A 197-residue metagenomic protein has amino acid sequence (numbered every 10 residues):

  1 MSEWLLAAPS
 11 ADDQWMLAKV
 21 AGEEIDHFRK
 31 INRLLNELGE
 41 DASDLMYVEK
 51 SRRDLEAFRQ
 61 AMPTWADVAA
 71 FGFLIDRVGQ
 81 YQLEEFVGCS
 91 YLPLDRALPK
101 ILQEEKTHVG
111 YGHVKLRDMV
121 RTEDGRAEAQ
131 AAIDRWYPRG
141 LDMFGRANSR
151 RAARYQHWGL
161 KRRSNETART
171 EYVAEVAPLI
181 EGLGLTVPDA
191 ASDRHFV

Functional and structural regions predicted by a protein language model:
M1-K19, G79-L94: Helix-loop segments that flank and shape redox-cofactor active sites
W15, V20-Y47, G112-M119: Conserved alpha-helical segments that form or flank metal/cofactor-binding pockets of metalloenzymes
G22-R29, F73-R77, P99, Q103-G110 (+3 more regions): Generic structural signal for well-ordered, non-transmembrane alpha-helical segments in soluble/cytosolic regions
V48-G72, C89, T122-E123, W136-G159: Acidic/His metal-coordination segments adjacent to aromatic residues that form catalytic metal sites in metalloenzymes
E56-T107: Internal, conserved structured core segments that host functional sites
S90-N148: A contiguous pocket-lining binding segment that forms or flanks enzyme active sites
G125-V197: Extended, helix-rich structural scaffolds rather than catalytic motifs
